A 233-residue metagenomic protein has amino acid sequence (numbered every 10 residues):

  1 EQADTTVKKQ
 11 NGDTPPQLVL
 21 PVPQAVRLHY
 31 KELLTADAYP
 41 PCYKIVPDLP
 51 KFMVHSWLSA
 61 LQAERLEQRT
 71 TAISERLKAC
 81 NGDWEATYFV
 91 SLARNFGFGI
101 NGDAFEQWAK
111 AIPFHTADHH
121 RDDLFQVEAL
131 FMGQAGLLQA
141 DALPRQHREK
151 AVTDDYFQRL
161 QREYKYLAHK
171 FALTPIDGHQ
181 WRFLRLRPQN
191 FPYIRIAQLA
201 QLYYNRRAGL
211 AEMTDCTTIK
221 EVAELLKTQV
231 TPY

Functional and structural regions predicted by a protein language model:
E1-Q2, Y233: Hydrophobic/aromatic-rich, well-ordered segments within soluble, folded domains that form packed cores
Q2-V54: Compact, glycine/acidic-enriched structural inserts
E32-C80, W84-E85: Extended, acidic-biased charged interface segments
Q62-Y233: Hydrophobic, aromatic-lined core segments that form the binding pocket/scaffold for planar heteroaromatic ligands
